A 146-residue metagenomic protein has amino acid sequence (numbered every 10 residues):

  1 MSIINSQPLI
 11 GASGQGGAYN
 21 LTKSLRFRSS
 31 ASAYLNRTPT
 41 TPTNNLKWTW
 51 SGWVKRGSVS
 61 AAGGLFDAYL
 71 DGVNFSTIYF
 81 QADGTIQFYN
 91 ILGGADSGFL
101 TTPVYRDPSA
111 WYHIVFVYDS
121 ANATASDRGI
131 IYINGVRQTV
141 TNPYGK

Functional and structural regions predicted by a protein language model:
M1-L46, D83-T85, N90-D96: Low-complexity, glycine/proline/serine-rich flexible segments
S30-Y89, N122-A125: Extracellular glycan-recognition modules
G52, S109-S120, I131: Short tryptophan-centered beta-strand motifs in secreted/extracellular beta-sheet-rich domains of glycan-recognition
V73-S76, A95-T101, V136-N142: Surface-exposed loop/edge segments in extracytoplasmic proteins
Q87, I130-Y132: Beta-strand signatures of extracellular beta-sandwich domains
Y89-H113: Short, aromatic/His-centered strand-loop micro-motif at the edge of beta-sheets
S126, I133-K146: Short, solvent-exposed beta-strand-to-loop segments that form ligand-recognition rims of beta-rich domains
